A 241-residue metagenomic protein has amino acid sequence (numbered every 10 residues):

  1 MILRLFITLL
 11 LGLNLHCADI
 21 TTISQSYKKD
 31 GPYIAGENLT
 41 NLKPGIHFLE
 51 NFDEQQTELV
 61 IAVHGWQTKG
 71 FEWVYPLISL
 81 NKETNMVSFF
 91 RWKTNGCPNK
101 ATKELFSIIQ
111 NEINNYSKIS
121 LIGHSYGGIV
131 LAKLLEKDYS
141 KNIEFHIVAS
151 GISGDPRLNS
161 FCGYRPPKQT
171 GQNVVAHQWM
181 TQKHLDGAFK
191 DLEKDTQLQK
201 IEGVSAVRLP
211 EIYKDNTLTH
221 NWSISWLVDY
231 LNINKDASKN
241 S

Functional and structural regions predicted by a protein language model:
M1-T8: Sec-dependent signal peptide recognition, specifically the positively charged N-region followed immediately by
T8-C17: Hydrophobic h-region of N-terminal signal peptides that target proteins for export in Gram-negative bacteria
L13, W73-V74, L158: Hydrophobic alpha-helical membrane-insertion segments
C17-S117: Active-site catalytic motif of lipid deacylating hydrolases and related acyltransferases
T21-F48, E54, N115, F145-H146 (+4 more regions): Membrane-interface amphipathic segments in extracytoplasmic regions
H64, L80, V87-G187: Serine-dependent carboxylesterase/thioesterase catalytic core of lipase-like alpha/beta-hydrolase/SGNH enzymes
T68, G128, I224: Alpha-helical and His/Cys-centered functional microenvironments
Y164-S241: C-terminal catalytic-base region of ester-bond hydrolases, centering on the histidine of the charge-relay
